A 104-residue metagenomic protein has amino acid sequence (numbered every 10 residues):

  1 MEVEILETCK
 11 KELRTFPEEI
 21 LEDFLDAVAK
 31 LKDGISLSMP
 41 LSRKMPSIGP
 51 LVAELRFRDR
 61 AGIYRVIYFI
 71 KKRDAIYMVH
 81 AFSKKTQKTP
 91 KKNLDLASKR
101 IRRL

Functional and structural regions predicted by a protein language model:
M1-I63, K72-A75, K85-L104: Basic, Lys/Arg-enriched alpha-helical interface segments
V66: Portal/gating segments that form or line small-molecule/metal binding sites
F69: Conserved Hanks-type protein kinase catalytic core
V79: Conserved catalytic cores of phosphodiester-cleaving nucleases, focusing on short active-site segments
F82: Compact, Lys/Arg-rich rRNA/RNP-binding cores from ribosome-related proteins
